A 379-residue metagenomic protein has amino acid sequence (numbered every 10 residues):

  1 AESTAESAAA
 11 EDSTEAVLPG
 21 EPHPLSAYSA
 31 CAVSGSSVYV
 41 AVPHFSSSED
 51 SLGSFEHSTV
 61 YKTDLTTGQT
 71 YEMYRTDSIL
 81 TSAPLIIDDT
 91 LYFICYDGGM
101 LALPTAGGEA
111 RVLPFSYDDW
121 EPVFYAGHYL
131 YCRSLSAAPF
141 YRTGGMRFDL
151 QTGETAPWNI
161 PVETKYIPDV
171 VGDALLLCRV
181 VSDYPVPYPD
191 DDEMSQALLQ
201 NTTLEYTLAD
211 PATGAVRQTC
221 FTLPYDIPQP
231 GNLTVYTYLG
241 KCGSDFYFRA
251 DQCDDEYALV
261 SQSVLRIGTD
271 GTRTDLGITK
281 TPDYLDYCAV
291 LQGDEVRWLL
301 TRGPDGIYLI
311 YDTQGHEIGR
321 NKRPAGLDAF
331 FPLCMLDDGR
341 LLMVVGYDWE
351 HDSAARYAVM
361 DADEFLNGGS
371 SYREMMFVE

Functional and structural regions predicted by a protein language model:
A1, C288, G306-I310, F330-P332 (+1 more regions): C-terminal low-complexity, acidic/polar tails when present
A1-V33, V42: N-terminal, intrinsically disordered, polar/charged segments of Gram-positive cell-envelope systems that serve as
E11-H23, D50-R75, G98-F115, A138-P161 (+4 more regions): Surface-exposed loop/turn elements that mediate protein-protein interactions on large endomembrane-trafficking
L25-V33, S78-D88, Y117-G127, P161-G172 (+4 more regions): Repeated scaffold domains used in trafficking and secretory/extracellular systems, primarily beta-propellers
C31-G53, L85-C95, H128-P139, D173-P187 (+5 more regions): Short beta-strand elements that form the blades of beta-propeller/WD-repeat-like and other beta-sheet-rich scaffold
A41, P84, G99-A102, A110 (+7 more regions): Small side chains
T222-T301: Eukaryotic tandem repeat interaction scaffolds
